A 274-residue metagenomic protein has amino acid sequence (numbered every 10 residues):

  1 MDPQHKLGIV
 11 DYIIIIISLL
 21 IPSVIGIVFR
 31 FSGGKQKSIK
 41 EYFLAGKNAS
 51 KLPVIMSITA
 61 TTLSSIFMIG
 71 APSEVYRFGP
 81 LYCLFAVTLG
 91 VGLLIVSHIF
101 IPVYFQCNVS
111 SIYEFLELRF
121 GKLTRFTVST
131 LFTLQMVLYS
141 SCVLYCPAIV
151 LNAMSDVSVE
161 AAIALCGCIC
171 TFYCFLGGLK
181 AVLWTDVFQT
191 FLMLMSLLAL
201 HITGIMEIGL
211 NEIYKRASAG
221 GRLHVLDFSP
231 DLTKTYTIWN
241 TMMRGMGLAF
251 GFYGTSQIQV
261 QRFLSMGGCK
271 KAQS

Functional and structural regions predicted by a protein language model:
M1-H5, E74-R77, F100-F105, C146-M154 (+2 more regions): Membrane-water interface regions at transmembrane-helix termini and the short interhelical loops of multi-pass membrane
M1-M68, G177: Membrane-interface "cap" regions at the ends of multi-pass membrane proteins
P3-G8, L44-A49, P53, G70-L84 (+2 more regions): Loop-to-helix junctions at membrane interfaces in multi-pass transport proteins
D11-S18, P53, Y82-F85, L89 (+3 more regions): Hydrophobic alpha-helical transmembrane segments of polytopic
S23-K35, M136-L144, A148-L165, I169-F175 (+2 more regions): Hydrophobic alpha-helical segments and their helix-loop junctions in multi-pass secondary transporters
S23-S38, I99-Y113, M243-K271: Juxtamembrane interface elements at the cytosolic ends of transmembrane helices in multi-pass membrane proteins
I39, K51, P80, K122 (+3 more regions): Membrane-helix interface/capping residues of multi-pass secondary transporters
T59-A60, C83-F175, R244-F252: Helix-loop-helix module between adjacent transmembrane segments
